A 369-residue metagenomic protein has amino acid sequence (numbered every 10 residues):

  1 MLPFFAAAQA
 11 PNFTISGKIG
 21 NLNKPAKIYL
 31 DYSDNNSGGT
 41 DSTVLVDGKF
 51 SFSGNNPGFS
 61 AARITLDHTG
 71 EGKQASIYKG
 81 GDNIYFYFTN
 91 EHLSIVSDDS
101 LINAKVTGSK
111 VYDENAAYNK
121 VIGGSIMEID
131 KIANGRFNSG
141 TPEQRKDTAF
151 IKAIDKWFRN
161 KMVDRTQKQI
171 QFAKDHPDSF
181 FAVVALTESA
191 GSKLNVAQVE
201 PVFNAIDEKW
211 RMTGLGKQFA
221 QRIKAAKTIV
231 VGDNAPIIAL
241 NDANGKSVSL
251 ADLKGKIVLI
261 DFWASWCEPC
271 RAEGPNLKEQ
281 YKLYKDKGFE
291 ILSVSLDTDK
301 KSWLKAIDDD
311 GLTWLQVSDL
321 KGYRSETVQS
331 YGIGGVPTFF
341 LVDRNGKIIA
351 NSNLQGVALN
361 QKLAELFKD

Functional and structural regions predicted by a protein language model:
M1-G17, K368-D369: Bacterial Sec-dependent N-terminal signal peptides
Q9-V163: A non-transmembrane, solvent-exposed segment enriched in polar/low-complexity residues
T65, A75-G81, L93-V96, N160-N234 (+1 more regions): N-terminal targeting signals for export/organelle localization
K217-L250, W314, Q361-A364, K368-D369: N-terminal "domain-start" segment that seeds a small globular fold
K254-G255, F262-E279: Conserved redox-active cysteine motifs that mediate thiol-disulfide chemistry, especially di-cysteine Cys-X(1-2)-Cys
A272-D310, L320-Q329: Structural microenvironment flanking redox-active thiols in thiol-disulfide oxidoreductases
D310-L312, D319-L366: Thiol/disulfide oxidoreductase modules built on the thioredoxin-like
